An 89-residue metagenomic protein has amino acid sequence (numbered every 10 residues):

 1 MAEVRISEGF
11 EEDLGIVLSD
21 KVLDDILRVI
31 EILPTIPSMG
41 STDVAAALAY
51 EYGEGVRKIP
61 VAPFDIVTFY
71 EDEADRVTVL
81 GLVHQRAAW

Functional and structural regions predicted by a protein language model:
M1-P63, D72-R76: Basic, Lys/Arg-enriched alpha-helical interface segments
V67-F69: Short, surface-exposed charged micro-motifs
V83: Residues forming the ATP-binding cleft of Hanks-type serine/threonine protein kinase domains
R86-W89: A beta-strand edge to alpha-helix "cap/lid" segment located at domain peripheries
